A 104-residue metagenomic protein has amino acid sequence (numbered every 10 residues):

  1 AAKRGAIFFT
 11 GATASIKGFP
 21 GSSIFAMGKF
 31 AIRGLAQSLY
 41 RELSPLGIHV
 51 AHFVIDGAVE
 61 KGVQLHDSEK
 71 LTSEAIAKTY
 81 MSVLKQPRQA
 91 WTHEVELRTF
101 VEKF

Functional and structural regions predicted by a protein language model:
A1-A31, A36-Q37, R41-S44, V59: Catalytic loop of short-chain dehydrogenase/reductase
P45-E60, Q64-F104: C-terminal helical subdomain
